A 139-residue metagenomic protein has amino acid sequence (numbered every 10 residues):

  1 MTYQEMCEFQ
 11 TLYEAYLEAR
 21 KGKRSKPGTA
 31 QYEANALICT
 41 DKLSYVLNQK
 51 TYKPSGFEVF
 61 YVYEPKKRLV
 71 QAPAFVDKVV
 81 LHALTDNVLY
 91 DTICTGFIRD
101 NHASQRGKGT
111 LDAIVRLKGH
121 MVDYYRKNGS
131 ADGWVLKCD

Functional and structural regions predicted by a protein language model:
M1-D41: Non-catalytic, polymerase-adjacent accessory regions of viral genome-replication enzymes
Y3, N87-C138: Active-site-proximal segment of RNA-dependent polymerases
Q10-Y13, L37, D41, D77-H82 (+3 more regions): Non-catalytic, well-ordered alpha-helical scaffold segments
T11, L43-K66, V79, D86 (+1 more regions): Reverse-transcriptase-like RNA-dependent polymerase core
L17-R24, Y61-Y63, I93-F97: Short acidic (Asp/Glu) and glycine-rich catalytic loops that position anionic groups and cofactors
T29-E33, L69-A74, K78, A103 (+1 more regions): Short, charged/polar micro-motifs that form catalytic or ligand-binding hotspots
K67-I98: Conserved pre-motif C helix in the palm subdomain of viral-like polymerases
